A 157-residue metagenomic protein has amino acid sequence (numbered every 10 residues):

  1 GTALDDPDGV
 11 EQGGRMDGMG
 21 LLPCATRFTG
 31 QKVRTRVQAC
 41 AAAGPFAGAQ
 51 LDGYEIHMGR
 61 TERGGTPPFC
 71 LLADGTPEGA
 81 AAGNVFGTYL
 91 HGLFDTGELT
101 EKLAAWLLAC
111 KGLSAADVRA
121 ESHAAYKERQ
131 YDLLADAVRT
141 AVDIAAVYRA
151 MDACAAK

Functional and structural regions predicted by a protein language model:
G1-A43, A47-D52: Cysteine-nucleophile active-site neighborhood
P7-G13, A42-Q50, A73-T76, L108-A120: Short, glycine- and charge-enriched coil/turn segments that flank and shape catalytic ligand pockets
D17, M58, F86: Short glycine-rich loop/turn motifs that provide flexible caps or phosphate-binding loops at active sites
M19, I56, H91: Hydrophobic, well-ordered secondary-structure elements that form the walls of internal hydrophobic environments
T26, M58-R60, G92-F94: Glycine-rich beta-alpha junction loops
T29-Q31, R63-P67, G97-L99: Extended hydrophobic-aromatic, low-complexity segments
C40-G83: Catalytic beta-strand/loop cores that center a nucleophilic Ser/Cys/Thr and support acyl-enzyme chemistry
T76-K157: Acyltransferase
